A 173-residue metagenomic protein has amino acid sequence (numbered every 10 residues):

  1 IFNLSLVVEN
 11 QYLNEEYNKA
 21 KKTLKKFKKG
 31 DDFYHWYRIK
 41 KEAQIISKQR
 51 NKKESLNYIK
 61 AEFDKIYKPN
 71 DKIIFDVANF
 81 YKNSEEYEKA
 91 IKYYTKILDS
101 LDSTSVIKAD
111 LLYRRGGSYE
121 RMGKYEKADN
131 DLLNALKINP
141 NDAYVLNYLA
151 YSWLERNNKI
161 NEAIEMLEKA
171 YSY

Functional and structural regions predicted by a protein language model:
I1, K25-F33, K60-P69, K96-S105 (+2 more regions): Solenoid-like repeat scaffolds
I1-L6, D31-K41, I66-D76, T104-Y113 (+1 more regions): Generic helix N-cap/helix-start motif at coil->alpha-helix transitions
E9, Q44, N79, G117 (+1 more regions): Residue-level recognition of tetratricopeptide repeat
N14, Q49-R50, S84, M122 (+1 more regions): Structural motif corresponding to the intra-repeat A-B loop/turn of tetratricopeptide repeats
Y17, K52-K53, Y87, Y125 (+1 more regions): TPR-repeat structural position
T23, Y58-I59, Y93, D131 (+1 more regions): Alpha-helical solenoid repeat scaffolds, predominantly canonical TPR units
R50, Y67, D102-V106, L154-N158: Short coil/turn linking the two alpha-helices of tandem helical-hairpin repeats
